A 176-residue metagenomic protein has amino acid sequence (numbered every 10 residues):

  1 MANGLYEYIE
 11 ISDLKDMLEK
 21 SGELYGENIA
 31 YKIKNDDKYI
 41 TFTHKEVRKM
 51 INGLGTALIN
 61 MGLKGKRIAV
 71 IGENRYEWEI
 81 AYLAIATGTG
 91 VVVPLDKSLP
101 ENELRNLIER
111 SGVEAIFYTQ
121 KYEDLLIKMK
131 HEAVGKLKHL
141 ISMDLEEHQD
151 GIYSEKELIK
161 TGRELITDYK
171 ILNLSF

Functional and structural regions predicted by a protein language model:
N3-D13, L126, E147-F176: Flexible, low-complexity linker/hinge segments
M17-F42, E147-D150: AMP-dependent adenylate-forming
L18, I80-A81, L126: Aromatic/hydrophobic pocket-lining residues that form π-stacking "cages" and hydrophobic walls in ligand
G22, I71, R75, G88: N-terminal cofactor/phosphate-binding cores enriched in small/glycine residues, especially glycine-rich loops such as
Y25, K64, E109-G112, K136 (+1 more regions): Residue-level preference for short coil/turn positions at secondary-structure junctions
A30-R75, E79-L83, P100-R105, S154-K160: Conserved AMP-binding/adenylate-forming core of the ANL superfamily
G72-N74, T119-Q120, F176: Helix N-cap/beta->alpha junction signal
T87-K160: Structural core segment of the AMP-binding/adenylate-forming
